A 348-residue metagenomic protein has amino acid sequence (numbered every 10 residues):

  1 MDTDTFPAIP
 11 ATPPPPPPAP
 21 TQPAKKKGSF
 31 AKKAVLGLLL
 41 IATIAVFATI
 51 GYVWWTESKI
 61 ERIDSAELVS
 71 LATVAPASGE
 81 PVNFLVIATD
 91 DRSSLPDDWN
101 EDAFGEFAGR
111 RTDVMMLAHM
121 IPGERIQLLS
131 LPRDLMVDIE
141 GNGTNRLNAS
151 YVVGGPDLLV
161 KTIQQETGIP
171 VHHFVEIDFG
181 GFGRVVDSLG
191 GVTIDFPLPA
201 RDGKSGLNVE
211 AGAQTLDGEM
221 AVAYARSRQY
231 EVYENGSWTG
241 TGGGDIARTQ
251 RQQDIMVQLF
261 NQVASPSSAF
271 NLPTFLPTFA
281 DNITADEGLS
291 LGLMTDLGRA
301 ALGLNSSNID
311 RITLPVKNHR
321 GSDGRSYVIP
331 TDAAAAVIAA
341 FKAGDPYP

Functional and structural regions predicted by a protein language model:
M1-A34: Terminal targeting segments of Actinobacterial cell-envelope proteins
K25-G123: Entry/capping segment at the start of metal-dependent catalytic domains with acidic active-site entry clusters
G79-V82, R110-M115, G123-I126, L131 (+9 more regions): Extracytoplasmic
S94-P96, L135, L216, T284-P348: C-terminal solvent-exposed extensions
A103-E106, N145-V153, G168-H173, A211 (+4 more regions): Second-shell loop/turn segments in exported
T112-M115, T144, P156-Q164, F179-G183 (+8 more regions): Extracytoplasmic/secreted envelope proteins and their assembly/folding machinery, especially bacterial periplasmic
N148-E210: Amphipathic, coiled-coil-like alpha-helical scaffolding segments used for oligomerization/assembly
D187-F270, P348: Flexible, polar/acidic helix-loop-strand segments at domain edges
